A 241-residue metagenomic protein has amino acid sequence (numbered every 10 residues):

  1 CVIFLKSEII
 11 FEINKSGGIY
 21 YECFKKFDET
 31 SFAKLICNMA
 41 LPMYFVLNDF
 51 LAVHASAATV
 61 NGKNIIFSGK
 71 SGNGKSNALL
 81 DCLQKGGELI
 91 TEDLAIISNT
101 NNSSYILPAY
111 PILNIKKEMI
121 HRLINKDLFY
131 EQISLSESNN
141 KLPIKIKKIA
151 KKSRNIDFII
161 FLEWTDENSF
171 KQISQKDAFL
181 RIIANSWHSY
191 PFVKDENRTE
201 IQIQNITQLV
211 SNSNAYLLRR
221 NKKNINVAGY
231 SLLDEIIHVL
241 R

Functional and structural regions predicted by a protein language model:
C1-L47, D234: Charged, amphipathic alpha-helical linker segments immediately N-terminal to NTP-binding catalytic cores
I3, F11-I13, F50, L89 (+2 more regions): A generic structural signal for short, solvent-exposed coil/turn residues that cap or connect secondary-structure
Y44-V60: Pre-Walker A adenine-sensing motif
S56, V60-K70, Q84-R241: Glycine-rich, often acidic-flanked micro-motifs that create phosphate/phosphodiester-binding or positioning elements
N73-K75: Conserved glycine(s) of the Walker
A78-L79: Post-Walker A alpha-helix
